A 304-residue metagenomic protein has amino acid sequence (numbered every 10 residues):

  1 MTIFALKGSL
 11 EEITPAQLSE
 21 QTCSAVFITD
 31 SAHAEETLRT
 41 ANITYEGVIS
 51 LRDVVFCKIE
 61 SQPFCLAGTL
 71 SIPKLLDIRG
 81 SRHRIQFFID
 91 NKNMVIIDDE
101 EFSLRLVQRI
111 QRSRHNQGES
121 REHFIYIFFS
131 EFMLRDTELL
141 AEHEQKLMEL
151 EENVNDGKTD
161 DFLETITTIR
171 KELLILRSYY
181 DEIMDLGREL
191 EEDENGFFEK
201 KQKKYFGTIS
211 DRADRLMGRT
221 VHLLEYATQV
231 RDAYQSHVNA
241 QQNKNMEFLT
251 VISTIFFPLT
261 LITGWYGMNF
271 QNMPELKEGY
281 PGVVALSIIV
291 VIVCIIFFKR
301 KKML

Functional and structural regions predicted by a protein language model:
M1-E192, R212-R215, M303-L304: Peripheral, non-transmembrane regulatory/ligand-interaction domains of membrane transport proteins
P63, Q202, Q242, N272-Y280: Solvent-exposed, flexible loop/coil residues
Q117-G118, R219-Y226, F298-L304: Juxtamembrane/interfacial segments around transmembrane helices
F132, E149-E151, K158-Y266: Membrane-associated alpha-helical segments
I252-L304: Alpha-helical transmembrane anchor segments
